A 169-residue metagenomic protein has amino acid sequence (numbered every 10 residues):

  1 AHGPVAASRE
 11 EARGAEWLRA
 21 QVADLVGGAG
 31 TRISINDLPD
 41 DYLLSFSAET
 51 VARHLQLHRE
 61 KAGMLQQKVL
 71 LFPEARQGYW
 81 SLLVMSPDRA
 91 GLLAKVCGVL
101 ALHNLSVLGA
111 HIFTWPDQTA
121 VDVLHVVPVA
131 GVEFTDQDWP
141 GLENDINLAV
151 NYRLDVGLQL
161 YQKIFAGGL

Functional and structural regions predicted by a protein language model:
A1-L169: Regulatory modules associated with amino-acid/nitrogen control
